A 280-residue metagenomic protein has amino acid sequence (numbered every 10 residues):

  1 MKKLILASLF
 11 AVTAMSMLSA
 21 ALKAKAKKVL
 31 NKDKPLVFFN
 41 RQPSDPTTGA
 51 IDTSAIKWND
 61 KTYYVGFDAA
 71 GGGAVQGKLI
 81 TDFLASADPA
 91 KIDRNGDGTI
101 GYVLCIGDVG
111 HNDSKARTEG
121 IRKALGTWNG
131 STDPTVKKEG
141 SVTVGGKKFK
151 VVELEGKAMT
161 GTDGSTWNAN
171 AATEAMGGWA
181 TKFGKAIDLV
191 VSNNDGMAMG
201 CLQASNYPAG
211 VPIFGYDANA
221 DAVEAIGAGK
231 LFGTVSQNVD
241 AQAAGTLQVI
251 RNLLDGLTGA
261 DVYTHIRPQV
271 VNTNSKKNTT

Functional and structural regions predicted by a protein language model:
M1-A20: N-terminal export/membrane-targeting signals
L18-T280: A residue-level marker of the well-folded mature domains of exported/periplasmic proteins
